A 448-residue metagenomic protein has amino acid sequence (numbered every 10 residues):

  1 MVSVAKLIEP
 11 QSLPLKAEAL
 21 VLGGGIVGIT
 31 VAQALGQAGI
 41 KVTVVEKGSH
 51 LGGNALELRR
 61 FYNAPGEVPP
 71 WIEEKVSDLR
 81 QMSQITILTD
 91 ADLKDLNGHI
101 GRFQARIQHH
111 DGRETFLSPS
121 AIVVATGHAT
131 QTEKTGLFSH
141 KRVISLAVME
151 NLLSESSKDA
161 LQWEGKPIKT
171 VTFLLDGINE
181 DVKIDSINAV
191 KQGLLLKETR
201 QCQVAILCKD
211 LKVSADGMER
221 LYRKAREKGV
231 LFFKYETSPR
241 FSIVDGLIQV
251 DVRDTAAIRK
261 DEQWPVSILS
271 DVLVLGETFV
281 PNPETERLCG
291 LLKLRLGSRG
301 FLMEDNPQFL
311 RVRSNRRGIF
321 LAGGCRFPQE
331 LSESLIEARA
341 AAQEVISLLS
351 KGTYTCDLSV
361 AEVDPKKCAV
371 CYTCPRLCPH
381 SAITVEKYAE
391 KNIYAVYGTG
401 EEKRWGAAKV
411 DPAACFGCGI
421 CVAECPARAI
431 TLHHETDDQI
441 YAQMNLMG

Functional and structural regions predicted by a protein language model:
M1-G448: Residues forming the flavin
